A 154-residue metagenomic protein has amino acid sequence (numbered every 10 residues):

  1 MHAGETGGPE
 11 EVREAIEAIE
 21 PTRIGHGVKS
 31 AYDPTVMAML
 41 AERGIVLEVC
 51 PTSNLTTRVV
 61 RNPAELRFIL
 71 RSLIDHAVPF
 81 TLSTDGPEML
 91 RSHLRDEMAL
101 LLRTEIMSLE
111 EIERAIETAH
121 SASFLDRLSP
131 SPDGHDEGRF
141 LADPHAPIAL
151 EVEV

Functional and structural regions predicted by a protein language model:
M1-V59: Active-site core of metal-dependent hydrolases
A3-T6, V78-H93: Short acidic/histidine-rich active-site segments
E20, L47-V49, H76-T81, L94-A99: Short acidic (Asp/Glu) and glycine-rich catalytic loops that position anionic groups and cofactors
T52-N54, L70-L73: C-terminal structural cap/anchor segments
T52-R58, T81-T84, A99-T104: Short beta-alpha connecting loops at secondary-structure transitions that line or flank enzyme active sites
R61-R71: Charged helix-capping and loop-helix junction motifs
D96, L100, T104-V154: Mid-to-C-terminal alpha-helical segments outside catalytic/metal-binding sites
